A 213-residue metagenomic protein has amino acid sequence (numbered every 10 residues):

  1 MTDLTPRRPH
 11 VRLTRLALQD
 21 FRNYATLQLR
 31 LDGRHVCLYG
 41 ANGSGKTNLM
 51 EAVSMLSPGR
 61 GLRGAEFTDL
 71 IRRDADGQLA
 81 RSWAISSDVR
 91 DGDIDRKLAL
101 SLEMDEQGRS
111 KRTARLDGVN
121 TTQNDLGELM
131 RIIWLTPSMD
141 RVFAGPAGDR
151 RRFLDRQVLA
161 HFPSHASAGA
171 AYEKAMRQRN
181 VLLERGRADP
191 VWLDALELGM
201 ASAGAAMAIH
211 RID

Functional and structural regions predicted by a protein language model:
M1-M55, D76: Pre-Walker A-like glycine/lysine-rich segment at the N-terminus of P-loop NTPase domains
P6-V11, Y24-Q28, Q107-A114, L129-R131 (+1 more regions): Short, mixed-charge, low-aromatic patches
R7-R8, Y24, L38-A41, S110-R112 (+3 more regions): Short hydrophobic/aromatic-rich motifs at helix boundaries and adjacent loops
G33, S44, N48, A65 (+3 more regions): Generic alpha-helix structural propensity
G40-G45, G59, G145-P146, G204: Glycine-centered flexibility sites
M55-P58, V181: Regular, well-ordered alpha-helical segments
S57-D149, D155-H165: Nucleotide-state sensing region of NTPase/ATPase domains
M139-D213: An accessory alpha-helical subdomain
